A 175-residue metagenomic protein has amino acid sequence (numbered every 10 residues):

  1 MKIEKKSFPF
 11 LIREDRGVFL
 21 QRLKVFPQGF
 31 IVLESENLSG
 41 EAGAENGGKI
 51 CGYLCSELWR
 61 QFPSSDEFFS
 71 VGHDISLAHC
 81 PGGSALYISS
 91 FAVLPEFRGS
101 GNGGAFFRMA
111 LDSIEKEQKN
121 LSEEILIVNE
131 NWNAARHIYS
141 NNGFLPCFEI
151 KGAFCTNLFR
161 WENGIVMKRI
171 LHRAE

Functional and structural regions predicted by a protein language model:
K2-I3, V18, A105, M109 (+1 more regions): Alpha-helical elements of Rossmann-like donor-binding domains used by nucleotide-donor carbohydrate transfer enzymes
P9-G43, C51, C55-Q61, H73-L77: Active-site rim helix/loop that mediates acceptor-substrate recognition in acyltransferases
Q28-V32, Y53, S90, I125 (+1 more regions): Short hydrophobic/aromatic beta-strand element in the GNAT-like acyltransferase core that lines or flanks the acyl-donor
N46-G47, C55-S90, A153-F159: Conserved acyl-donor/pantetheine-binding loop and adjacent beta-alpha core of acyl/acetyltransferases and related
V93, G99-I114, H137, N141: Conserved acetyl-CoA-binding loop-helix of GNAT-fold acetyltransferases
P95-R98, E124-R136, G152-E162: Conserved beta-strand-loop-alpha-helix junction that forms the acyl-donor binding cleft
F107, I114-E130: Conserved GNAT acetyl-CoA-binding A-motif
S140-E149: Conserved acetyl-CoA-binding loop of GNAT-fold acetyltransferases
